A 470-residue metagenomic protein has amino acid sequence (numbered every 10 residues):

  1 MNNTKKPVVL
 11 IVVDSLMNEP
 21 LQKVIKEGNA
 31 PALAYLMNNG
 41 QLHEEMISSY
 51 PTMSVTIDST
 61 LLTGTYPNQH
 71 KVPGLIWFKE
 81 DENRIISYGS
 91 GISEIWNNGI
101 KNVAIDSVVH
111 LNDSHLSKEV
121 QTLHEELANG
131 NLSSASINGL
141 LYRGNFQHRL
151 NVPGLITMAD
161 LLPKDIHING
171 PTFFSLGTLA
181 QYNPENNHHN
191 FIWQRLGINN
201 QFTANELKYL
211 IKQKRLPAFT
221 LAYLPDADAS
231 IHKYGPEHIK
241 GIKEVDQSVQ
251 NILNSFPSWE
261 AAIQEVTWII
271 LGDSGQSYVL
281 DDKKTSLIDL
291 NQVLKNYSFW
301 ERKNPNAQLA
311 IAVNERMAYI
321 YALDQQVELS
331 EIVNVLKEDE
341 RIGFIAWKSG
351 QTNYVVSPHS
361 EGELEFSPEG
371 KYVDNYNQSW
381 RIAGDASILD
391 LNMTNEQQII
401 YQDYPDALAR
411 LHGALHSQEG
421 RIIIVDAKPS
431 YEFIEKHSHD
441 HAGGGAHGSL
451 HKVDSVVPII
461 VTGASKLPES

Functional and structural regions predicted by a protein language model:
M1-L42, S48, T52: Active-site-proximal N-terminal segment of extracellular/periplasmic enzymes that hydrolyze or transfer
V12, E44-M46, S133-G139, F219-Y223 (+3 more regions): A structural signal for short, well-ordered beta-strand segments and their strand-loop junctions that often border
V24-G28, L150-G154, G235-I239, D281-Q292 (+1 more regions): Short secondary-structure boundary/capping segments
L42-L62, I137-Q147: Short, solvent-exposed turn/loop segments enriched in Gly/Ser/Thr/Pro and often Arg
T65-H232, V373-Q378, I382-Y401, G420 (+1 more regions): His/Asp/Glu-rich, glycine-adjacent segments that coordinate divalent cations and/or stabilize oxyanion chemistry on
V120-Q121, A307-P468: Active-site neighborhoods of enzymes that stabilize oxyanions during catalysis
I231-D246: Active-site-proximal segments of metal-dependent phosphoesterases and phosphodiesterases across multiple
E244-I288: Metal-dependent active-site segment of extracytoplasmic phospho-/sulfohydrolases and closely related
